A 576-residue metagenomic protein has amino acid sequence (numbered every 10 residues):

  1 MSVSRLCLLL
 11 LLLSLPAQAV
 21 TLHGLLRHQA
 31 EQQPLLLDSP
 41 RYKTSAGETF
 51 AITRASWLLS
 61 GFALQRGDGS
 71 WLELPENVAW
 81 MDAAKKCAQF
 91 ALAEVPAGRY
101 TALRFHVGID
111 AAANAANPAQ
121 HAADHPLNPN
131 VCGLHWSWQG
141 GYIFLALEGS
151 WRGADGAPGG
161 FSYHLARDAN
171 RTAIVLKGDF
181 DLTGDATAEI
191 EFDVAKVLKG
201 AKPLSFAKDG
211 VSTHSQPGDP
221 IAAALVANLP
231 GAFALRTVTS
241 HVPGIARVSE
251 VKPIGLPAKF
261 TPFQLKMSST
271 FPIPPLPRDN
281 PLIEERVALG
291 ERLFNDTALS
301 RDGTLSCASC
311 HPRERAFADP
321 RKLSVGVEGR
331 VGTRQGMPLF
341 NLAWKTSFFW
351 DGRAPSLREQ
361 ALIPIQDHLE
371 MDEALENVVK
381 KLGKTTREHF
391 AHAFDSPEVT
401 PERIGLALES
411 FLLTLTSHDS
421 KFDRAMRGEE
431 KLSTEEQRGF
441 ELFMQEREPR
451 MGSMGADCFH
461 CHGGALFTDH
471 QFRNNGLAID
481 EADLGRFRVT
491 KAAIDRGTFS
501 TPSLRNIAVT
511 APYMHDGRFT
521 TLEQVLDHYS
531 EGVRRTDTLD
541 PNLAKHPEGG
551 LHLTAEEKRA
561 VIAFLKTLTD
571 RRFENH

Functional and structural regions predicted by a protein language model:
S2-L9: Sec-dependent signal peptide recognition, specifically the positively charged N-region followed immediately by
S14-P16: N-terminal signal peptide c-region/cleavage motif recognized by signal peptidases
V20-K252: A short, solvent-exposed, low-complexity linear motif enriched for acidic/polar residues with Pro/Gly/Ser/Thr
L58, P96, R286, G303-S306 (+11 more regions): Stable alpha-helical elements in mature extracytoplasmic
A63-R66, R104-V107, W151, L198 (+13 more regions): Sec/Tat-exported extracytoplasmic proteins
F90-A91, L276-D279, D296, Q366-L369 (+3 more regions): Second-shell loop/turn segments in exported
K252-I363, D423-P541, E574-H576: Short glycine/threonine-rich turn/loop motifs
L375-D419, A508, R518-H576: C-terminal capping alpha-helices of c-type cytochrome domains
